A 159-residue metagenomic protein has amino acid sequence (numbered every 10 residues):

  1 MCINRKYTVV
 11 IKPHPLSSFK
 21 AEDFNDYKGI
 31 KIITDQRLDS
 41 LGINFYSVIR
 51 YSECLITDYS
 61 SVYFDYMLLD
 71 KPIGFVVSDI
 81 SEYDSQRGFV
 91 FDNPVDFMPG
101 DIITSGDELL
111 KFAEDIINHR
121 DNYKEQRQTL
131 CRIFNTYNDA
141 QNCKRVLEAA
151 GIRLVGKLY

Functional and structural regions predicted by a protein language model:
M1-L38: Catalytic donor nucleotide-activated moiety binding site of glycosyltransferases and closely related
T8, S47-V48, D65, P72: Acidic donor-binding helix in nucleotide-sugar-dependent glycosyltransferases
I11-P13, T57, V77: Short beta-strand/turn micro-motifs composed of small residues that flank or help shape donor/cofactor-binding pockets
F24-K31, S61-F134: Catalytic binding pocket for nucleotide-activated donors in carbohydrate/polymer assembly enzymes
S40-Y51: Short acidic alpha-helix that forms the nucleotide-activated donor recognition element in Leloir-type transferases
R50-S60: Acidic donor-binding loop of glycosyltransferase active sites
D139-Y159: C-terminal alpha-helical cap of glycosyltransferases
